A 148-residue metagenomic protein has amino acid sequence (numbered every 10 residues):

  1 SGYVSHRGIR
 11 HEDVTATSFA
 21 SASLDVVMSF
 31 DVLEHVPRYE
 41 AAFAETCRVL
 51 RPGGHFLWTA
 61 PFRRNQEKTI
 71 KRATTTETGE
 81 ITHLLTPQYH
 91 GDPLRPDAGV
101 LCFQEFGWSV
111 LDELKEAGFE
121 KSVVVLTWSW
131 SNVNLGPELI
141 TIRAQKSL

Functional and structural regions predicted by a protein language model:
S1: SAM cofactor-binding core of SAM-dependent methyltransferases, primarily the Rossmann-like beta-alpha-beta module
H6-H11, E40-L148: S-adenosyl-L-methionine-dependent methyltransferase catalytic module, highlighting the catalytic core
E12-V27: A short acidic, Gly/Pro-enriched loop at the edge of an enzyme's catalytic core that lines a small-molecule cofactor
D13-T15, V32, C102: Residues marking the start of alpha-helices
A16, E34, R64: Active-site micro-motifs of SAM-dependent methyltransferase domains
S18-A20, P37, G107: GHKL-family ATP-binding catalytic core of two-component histidine kinases
D25-P37: A short SAM/SAH-binding and catalytic strip from SAM-dependent methyltransferases
